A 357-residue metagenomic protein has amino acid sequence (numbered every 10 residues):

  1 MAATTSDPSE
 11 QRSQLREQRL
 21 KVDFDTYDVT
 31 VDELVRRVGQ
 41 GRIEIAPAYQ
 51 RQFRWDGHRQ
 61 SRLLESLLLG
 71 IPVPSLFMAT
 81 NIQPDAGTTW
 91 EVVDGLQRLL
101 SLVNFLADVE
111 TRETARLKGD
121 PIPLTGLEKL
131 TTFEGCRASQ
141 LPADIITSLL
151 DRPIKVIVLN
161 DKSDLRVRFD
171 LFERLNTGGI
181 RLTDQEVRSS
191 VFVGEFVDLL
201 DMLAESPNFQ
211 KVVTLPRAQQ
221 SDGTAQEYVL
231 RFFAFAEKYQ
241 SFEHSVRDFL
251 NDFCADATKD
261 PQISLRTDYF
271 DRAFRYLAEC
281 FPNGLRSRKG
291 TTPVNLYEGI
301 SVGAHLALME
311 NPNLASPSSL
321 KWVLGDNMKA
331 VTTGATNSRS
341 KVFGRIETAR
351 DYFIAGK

Functional and structural regions predicted by a protein language model:
A2-R36, I43-R247, K329-R339: Basic- and aromatic-enriched surface patches that contact anionic nucleotides/nucleic acids
F24-Y27, Y239-E243, K259, I263-F270 (+5 more regions): Intrinsic-disorder-associated interaction segments
F105, F235-Y239, D256-K259, N283 (+2 more regions): Amphipathic alpha-helical interaction surfaces
S206, D256, C280, G334 (+1 more regions): Surface-exposed polar/charged interaction patches
H244-E279, L285, K289, L296: Small-residue-rich helix-loop
A278-M328: C-terminal hydrophobic structural anchor segments that stabilize assembly/packing rather than catalytic chemistry
W322-K357: Eukaryote-biased recognition of C-terminal alpha-helical segments
